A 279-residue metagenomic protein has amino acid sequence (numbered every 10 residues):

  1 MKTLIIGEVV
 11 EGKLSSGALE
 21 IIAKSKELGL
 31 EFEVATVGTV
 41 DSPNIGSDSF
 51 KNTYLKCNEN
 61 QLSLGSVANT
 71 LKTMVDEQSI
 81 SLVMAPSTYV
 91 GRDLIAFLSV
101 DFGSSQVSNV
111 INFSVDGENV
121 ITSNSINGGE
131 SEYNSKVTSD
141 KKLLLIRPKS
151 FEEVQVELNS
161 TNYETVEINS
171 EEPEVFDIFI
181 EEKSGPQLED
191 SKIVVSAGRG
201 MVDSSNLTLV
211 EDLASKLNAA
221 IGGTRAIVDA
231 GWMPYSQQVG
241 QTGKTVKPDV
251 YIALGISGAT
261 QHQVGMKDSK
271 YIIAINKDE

Functional and structural regions predicted by a protein language model:
M1-E279: N-terminal glycine-rich FAD/FM-binding segment characteristic of electron-transfer flavoproteins
